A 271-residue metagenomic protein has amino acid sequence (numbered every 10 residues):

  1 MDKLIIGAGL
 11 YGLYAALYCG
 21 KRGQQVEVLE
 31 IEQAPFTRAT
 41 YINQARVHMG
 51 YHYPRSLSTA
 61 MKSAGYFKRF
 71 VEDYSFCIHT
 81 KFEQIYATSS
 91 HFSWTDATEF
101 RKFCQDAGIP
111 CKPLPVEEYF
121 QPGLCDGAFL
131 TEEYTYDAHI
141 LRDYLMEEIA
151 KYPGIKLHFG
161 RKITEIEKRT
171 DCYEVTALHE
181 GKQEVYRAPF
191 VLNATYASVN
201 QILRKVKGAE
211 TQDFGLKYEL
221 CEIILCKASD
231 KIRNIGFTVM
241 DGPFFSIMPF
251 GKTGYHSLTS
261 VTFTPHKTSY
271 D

Functional and structural regions predicted by a protein language model:
D2-E27: N-terminal Rossmann-like FAD-binding beta1-loop-alpha1 element of flavoenzymes
G20-I42: Glycine-rich FAD pyrophosphate-binding loop
R22-Q24, A107, Y152: Conserved dinucleotide-binding and phosphotransfer motif residues
F36, K182-M240, F250-Y255: Central helical "cap/lid" subdomain
Q44-G127: Dinucleotide-binding Rossmann-like beta1-alpha1 core, especially the glycine-rich loop that anchors the ADP
D126-E133, L258-S260: Short, hydrophobic/proline-enriched secondary-structure or compact coil segments at domain edges
F129-L203: Helical element adjacent to the flavin cofactor pocket in flavoenzyme catalytic cores
T238-D271: Active-site lid/adjacent beta-loop-alpha segment flanking the redox-cofactor pocket in flavoenzymes
